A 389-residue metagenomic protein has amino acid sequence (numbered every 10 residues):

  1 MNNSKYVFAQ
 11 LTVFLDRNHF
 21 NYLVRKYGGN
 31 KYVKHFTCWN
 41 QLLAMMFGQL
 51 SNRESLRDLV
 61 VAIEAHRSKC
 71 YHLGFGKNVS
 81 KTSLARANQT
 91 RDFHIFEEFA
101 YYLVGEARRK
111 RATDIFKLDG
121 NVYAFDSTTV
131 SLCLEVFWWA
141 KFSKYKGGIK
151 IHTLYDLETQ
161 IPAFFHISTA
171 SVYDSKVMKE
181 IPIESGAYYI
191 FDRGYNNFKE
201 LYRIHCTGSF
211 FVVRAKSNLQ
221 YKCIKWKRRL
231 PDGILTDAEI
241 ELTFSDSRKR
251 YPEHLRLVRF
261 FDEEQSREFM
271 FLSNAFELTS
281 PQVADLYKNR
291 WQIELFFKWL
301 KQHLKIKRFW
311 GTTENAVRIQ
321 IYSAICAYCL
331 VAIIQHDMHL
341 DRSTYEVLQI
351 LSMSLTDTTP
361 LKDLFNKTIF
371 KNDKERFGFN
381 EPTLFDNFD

Functional and structural regions predicted by a protein language model:
M1-D58, R91, E98-Y102, K117-N121 (+2 more regions): Single, function-defining residue in the core of a domain
S55-L73: DNA-recognition alpha helix
L73-R91: Major-groove recognition helix of helix-turn-helix-like DNA-binding domains
T82-R86, A107-K110, T368-K374: Short alpha-helical linear motifs
G105-T113, D174-S175: A short, well-structured juxtamembrane/interface segment
A140: A glycine- and small-aliphatic-rich helix-loop capping segment at beta-alpha/alpha-beta transitions that lines
